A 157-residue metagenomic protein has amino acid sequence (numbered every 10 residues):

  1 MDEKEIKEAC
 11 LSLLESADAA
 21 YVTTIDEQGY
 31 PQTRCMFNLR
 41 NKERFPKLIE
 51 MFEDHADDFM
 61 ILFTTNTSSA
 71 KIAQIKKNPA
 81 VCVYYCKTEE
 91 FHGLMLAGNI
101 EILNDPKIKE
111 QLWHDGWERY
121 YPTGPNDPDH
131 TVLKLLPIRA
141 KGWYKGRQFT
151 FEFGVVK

Functional and structural regions predicted by a protein language model:
M1-E8, T65-K71, H114-R119: Charged, amphipathic alpha-helical segments
D2, L94-K157: Charged, gly/pro-rich active-site loop segments
S12-F37, V81-Y85: A short, Trp-centered hydrophobic/proline-enriched beta-strand micro-motif
D18-A20, R34, D57-I61, K77-V81 (+2 more regions): A generic structural signal for short beta-strands and their flanking turns/coil linkers
T24-D26, C86-T88, P122-P128: A short, aromatic/hydrophobic, helix- or strand-capping loop or linear motif that either lines the entrance/gate
Q28-P31, E90-H92, W143: Short glycine/serine/proline-enriched coil/turn segments at secondary-structure junctions
M36-R40, G98-I100: Hydrophobic/aromatic beta-strand elements that line small-molecule binding cavities or substrate pockets in beta-rich
N41-E89: A short mixed-secondary-structure module that forms the rim of ligand-binding clefts
